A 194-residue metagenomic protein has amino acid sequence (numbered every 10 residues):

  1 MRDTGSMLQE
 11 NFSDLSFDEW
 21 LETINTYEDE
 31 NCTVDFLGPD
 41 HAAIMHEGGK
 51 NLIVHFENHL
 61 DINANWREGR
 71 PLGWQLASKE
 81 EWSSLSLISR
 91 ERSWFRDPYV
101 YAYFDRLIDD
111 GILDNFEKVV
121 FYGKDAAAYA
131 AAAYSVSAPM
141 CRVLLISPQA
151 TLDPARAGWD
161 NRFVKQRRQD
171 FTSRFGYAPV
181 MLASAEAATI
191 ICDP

Functional and structural regions predicted by a protein language model:
N11-E80: Short, surface-exposed "cap/lid" segments of acyl-processing enzymes
N58, F95-R96, D114, G176 (+1 more regions): Non-transmembrane, aqueous-exposed alpha-helical and coiled segments at domain scale
E81-I88: A fold-wide structural signal in alpha/beta-hydrolase
R90-E117: Helix-loop module immediately N-terminal to the HCX5R catalytic loop in PTP-like cysteine phosphatase domains
N115-D125: Alpha/beta-hydrolase fold nucleophile elbow
G123-S135: Glycine-rich nucleophile elbow surrounding the catalytic serine of serine-hydrolase chemistry
L145-A155, D193: Active-site nucleophile loop of the alpha/beta-hydrolase fold
R162-P194: The feature captures the conserved acid-bearing segment of alpha/beta-hydrolase catalytic domains
